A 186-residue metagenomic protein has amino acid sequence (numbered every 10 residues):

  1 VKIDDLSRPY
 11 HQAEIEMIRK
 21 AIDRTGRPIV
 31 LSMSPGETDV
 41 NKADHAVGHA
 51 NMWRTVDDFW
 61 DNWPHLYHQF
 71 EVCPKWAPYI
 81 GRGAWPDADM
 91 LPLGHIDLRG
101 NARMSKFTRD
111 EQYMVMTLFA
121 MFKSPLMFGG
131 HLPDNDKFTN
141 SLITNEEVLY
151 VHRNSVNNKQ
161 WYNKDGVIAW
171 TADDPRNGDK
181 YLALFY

Functional and structural regions predicted by a protein language model:
V1, R24-V30, G48-A50, R176-K180: Loop/turn elements at helix/coil->beta-strand transitions in domains of secreted/extracellular proteins
V1-P9: The substrate-binding groove and active-site-proximal loops of carbohydrate-active enzymes, especially glycoside
D4, S32-S34, A183: A cross-family glycoside hydrolase active-site/sugar-binding cleft signature
P9, G83, D89, R99-A102 (+1 more regions): Extracellular low-complexity, O-glycosylation-prone Ser/Thr/Pro/Gly-rich "stalks" and linkers flanking catalytic
P9-A21: Active-site-adjacent beta->alpha loops and helix N-cap segments on the catalytic face of soluble alpha/beta enzymes
G26-M33, M127-N145, L149-R153, N158-K159: Acidic/polar loop patches that form or flank catalytic/metal-binding clefts of enzymes that bind anionic ligands
V30-H131: Glycan-recognition surfaces
Y113, F119-F122, M127-G129, N163-Y186: Carbohydrate-binding surface patches
